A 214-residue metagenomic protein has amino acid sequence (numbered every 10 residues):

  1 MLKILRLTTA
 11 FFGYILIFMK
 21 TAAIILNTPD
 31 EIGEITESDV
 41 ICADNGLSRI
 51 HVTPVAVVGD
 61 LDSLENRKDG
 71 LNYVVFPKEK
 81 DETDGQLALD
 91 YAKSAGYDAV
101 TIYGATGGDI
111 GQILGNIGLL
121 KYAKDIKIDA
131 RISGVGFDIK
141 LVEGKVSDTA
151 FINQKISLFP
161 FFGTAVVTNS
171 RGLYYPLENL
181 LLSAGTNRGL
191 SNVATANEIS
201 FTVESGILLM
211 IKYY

Functional and structural regions predicted by a protein language model:
K3-F18: Short, Lys/Arg-enriched N-terminal segments with co-localized hydrophobic residues within the first ~10-30 amino acids
F18-D69: N-terminal beta-strand-loop-alpha-helix module at the start of alpha/beta ligand-binding or catalytic domains
I41-A43, G59, V75, R131-G134: General beta-strand structural signal in soluble alpha/beta enzymes
Y73-A95: Short phosphate-binding loop-to-helix
G111-K121: Short Gly/Thr/Asp-enriched flexible loops that form oxyanion-binding sites at enzyme active sites
A123-I152: A contiguous pocket-lining binding segment that forms or flanks enzyme active sites
V142-Y214: Long, charged alpha-helical interface segments
